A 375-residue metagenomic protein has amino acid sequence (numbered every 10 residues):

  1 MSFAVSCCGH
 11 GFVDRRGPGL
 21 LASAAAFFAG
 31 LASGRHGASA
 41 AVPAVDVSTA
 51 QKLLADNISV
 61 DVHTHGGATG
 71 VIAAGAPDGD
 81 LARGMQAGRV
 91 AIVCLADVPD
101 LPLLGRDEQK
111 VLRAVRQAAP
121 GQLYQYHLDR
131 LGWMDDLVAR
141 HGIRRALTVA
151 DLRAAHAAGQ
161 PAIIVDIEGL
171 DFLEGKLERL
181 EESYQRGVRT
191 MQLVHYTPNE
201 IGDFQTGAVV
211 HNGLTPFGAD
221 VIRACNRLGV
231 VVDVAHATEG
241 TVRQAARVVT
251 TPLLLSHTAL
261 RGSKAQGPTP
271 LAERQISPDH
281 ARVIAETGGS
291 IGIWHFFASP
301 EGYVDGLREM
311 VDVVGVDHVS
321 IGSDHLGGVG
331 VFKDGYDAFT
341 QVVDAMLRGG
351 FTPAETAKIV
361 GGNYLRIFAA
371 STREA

Functional and structural regions predicted by a protein language model:
F3-D14, L20-V194, P198-V209, R261-A265 (+1 more regions): N-terminal hydrophobic targeting/anchoring segments and the immediately downstream early-domain regions of hydrolases
V188-T190, L228-V230, V248-L254, E286-S290: Glycine-enriched alpha-helix->loop->beta-strand junction motifs that scaffold or abut catalytic
T197, A237-T238: A generic "binding-loop/recognition-motif" signal
I201-T206, V210-L214, E239-T241, A245: Active-site-adjacent beta->alpha loops and helix N-cap segments on the catalytic face of soluble alpha/beta enzymes
G213-N226, A245-P252: Alpha-helix-loop-beta-strand connector modules within alpha/beta enzyme cores
V230-H236: Catalytic beta/alpha-barrel core
A246-A259, Q341-V342, M346: A short alpha/beta connector and helix-capping loop motif
